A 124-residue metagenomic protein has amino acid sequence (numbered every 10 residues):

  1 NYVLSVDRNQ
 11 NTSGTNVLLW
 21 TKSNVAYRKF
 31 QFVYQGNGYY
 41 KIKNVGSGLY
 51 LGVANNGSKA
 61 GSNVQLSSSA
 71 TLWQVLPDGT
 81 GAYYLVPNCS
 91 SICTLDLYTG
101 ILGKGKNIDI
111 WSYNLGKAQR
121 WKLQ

Functional and structural regions predicted by a protein language model:
N1-Q124: Lectin-like carbohydrate-binding module/patch detector with strong preference for beta-trefoil
